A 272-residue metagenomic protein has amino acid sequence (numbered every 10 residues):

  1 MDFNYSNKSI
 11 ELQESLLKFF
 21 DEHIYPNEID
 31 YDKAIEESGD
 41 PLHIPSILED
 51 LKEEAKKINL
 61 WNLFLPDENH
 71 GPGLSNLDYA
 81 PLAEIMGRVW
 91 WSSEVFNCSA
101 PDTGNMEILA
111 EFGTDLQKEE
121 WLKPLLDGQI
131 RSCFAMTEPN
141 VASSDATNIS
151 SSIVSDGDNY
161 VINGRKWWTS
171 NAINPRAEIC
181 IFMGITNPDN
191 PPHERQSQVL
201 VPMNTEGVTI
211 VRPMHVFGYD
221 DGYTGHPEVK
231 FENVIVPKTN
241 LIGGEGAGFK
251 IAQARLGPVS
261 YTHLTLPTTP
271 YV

Functional and structural regions predicted by a protein language model:
M1-S99, L116-E120, P124-D127: Amphipathic, small/basic residue-rich leader segments at the start of a protein or domain
F96-L116, D145: N-terminal glycine-rich flavin-associated loop
G128-T137: A short, Trp-centered hydrophobic/proline-enriched beta-strand micro-motif
N148, E206-V234: Flexible, small-/acidic-enriched active-site or ligand-binding loops
S151-V154: A structural signal for short hydrophobic beta-strand segments in well-ordered beta-sheet cores
D158-N159, N163-V211: A short core secondary-structure module
V234-K250: Long, acidic (Asp/Glu-rich), low-complexity accessory segments flanking structured domains
H263-V272: Single conserved hydrophobic/aromatic residue that forms the stacking wall/gate of nucleotide- or nucleobase-binding
